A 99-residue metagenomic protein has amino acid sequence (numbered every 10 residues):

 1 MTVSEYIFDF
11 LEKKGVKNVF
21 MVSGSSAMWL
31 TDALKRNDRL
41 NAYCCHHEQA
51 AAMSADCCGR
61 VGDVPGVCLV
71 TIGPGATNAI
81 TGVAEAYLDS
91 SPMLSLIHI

Functional and structural regions predicted by a protein language model:
M1-P74: Thiamine diphosphate
T71, I80-A84: Active-site-proximal alpha-helical scaffold in enzymes
Y87: Anion (oxyanion) recognition and catalysis
L94: Zn2+-dependent cytidine deaminase-like catalytic core
I97-I99: Conserved small/polar residues in nucleotide/adenosyl-binding loops
